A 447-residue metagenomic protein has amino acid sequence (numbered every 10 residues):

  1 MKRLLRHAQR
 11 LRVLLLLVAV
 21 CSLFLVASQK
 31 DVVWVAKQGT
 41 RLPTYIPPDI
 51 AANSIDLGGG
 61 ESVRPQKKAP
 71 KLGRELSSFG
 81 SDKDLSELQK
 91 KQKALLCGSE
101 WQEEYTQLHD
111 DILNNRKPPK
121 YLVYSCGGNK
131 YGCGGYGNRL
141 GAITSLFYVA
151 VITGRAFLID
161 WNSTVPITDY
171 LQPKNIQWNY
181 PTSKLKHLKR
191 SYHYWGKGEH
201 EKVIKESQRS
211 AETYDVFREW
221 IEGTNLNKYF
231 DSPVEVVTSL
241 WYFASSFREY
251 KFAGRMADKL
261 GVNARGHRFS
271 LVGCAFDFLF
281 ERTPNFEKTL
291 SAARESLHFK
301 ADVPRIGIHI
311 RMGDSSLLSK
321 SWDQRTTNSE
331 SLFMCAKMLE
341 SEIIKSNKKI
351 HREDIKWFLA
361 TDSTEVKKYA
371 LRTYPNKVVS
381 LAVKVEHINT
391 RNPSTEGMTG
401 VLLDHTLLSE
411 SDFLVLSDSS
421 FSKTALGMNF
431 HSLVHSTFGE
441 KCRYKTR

Functional and structural regions predicted by a protein language model:
M1, L318-S321, A370: Short conserved micro-motifs at the rims of enzyme active sites and ligand-binding pockets
M1-Q9: Short, Lys/Arg-rich N-terminal segment immediately upstream of the first membrane anchor
A8, L14, A19-V20, G39-A336 (+1 more regions): Secretory-pathway glycan-assembly enzymes, especially type II membrane glycosyltransferases that use nucleotide-sugar
F24-T40: Transmembrane-helix exit/juxtamembrane "anchor" motif
T144-F147, A336, E340, L371 (+2 more regions): Amphipathic alpha-helical interaction motifs in eukaryotic regulatory proteins
V151-S163, L416-D418, M428-R447: Gly/Pro- and small hydrophobic-enriched strand-loop and loop-to-helix capping segments that sit at the rims
I350-F438: Donor-binding and catalytic core of enzymes assembling or modifying cell-surface/extracellular glycoconjugates
